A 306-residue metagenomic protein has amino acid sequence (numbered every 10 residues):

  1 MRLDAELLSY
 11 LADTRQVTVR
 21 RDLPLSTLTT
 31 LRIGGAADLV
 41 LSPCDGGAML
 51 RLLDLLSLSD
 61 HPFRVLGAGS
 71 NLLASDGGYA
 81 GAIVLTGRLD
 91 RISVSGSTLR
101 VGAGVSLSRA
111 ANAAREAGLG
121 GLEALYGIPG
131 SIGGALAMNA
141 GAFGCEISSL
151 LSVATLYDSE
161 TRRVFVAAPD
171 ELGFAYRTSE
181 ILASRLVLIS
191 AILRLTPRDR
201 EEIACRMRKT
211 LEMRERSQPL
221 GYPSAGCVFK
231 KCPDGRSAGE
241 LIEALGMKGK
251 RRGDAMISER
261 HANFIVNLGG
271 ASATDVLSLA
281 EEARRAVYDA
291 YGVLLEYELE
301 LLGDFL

Functional and structural regions predicted by a protein language model:
R2-I132: Anion-binding (especially nucleotide phosphate/pyrophosphate-binding) glycine-rich loop and adjoining beta-alpha core
R20-R21, T29, L72, Y157-E281 (+1 more regions): Phosphate/pyrophosphate- and phosphate-bearing ligand-binding catalytic cores of soluble enzymes
G34-G35, L41-G46, L73-R91, A137-P169 (+1 more regions): Structural signature of FAD isoalloxazine-binding scaffolds in flavoprotein oxidoreductases
G35-A36, A68-S70, A82, V105 (+7 more regions): Gly/Ser/Thr-rich helix-start
N71-L72, A111-A114, L122-Y126, N139-E146 (+3 more regions): A generic local secondary-structure boundary/capping motif
L89, T98, V105-L107, G127-P129 (+7 more regions): Short acidic/polar capping segments at secondary-structure boundaries
S93, E123, T155, L299-E300: Residues embedded in well-ordered beta-strands within globular domains across many folds
G120, L150, L172: Short beta-strand or tight-loop elements that sit immediately N-terminal to catalytic metal-binding acidic residues
